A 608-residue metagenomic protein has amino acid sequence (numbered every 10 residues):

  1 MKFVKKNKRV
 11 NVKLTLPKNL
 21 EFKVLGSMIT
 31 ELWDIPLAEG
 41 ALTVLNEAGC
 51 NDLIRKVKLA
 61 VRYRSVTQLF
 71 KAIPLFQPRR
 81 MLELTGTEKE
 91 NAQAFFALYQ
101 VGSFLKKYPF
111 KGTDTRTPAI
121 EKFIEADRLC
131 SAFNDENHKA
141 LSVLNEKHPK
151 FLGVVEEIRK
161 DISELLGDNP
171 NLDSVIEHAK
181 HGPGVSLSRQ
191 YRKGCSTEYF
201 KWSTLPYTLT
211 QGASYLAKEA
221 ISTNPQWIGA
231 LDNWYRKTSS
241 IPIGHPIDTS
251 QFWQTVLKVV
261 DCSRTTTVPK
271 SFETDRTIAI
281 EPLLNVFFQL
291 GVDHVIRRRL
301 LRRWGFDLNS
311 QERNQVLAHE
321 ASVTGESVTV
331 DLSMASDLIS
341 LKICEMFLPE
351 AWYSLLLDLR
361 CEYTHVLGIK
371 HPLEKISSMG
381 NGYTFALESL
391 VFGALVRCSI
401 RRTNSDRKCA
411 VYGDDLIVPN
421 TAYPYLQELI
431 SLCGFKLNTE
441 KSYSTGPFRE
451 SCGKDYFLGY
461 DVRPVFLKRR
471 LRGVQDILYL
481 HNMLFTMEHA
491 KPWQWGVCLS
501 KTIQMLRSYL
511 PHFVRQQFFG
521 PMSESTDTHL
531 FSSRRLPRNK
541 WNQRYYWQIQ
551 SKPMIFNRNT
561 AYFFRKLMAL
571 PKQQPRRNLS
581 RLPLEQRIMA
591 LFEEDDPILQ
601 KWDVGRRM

Functional and structural regions predicted by a protein language model:
M1-D275, H489-M608: C-terminal, non-catalytic extensions of nucleic-acid polymerases
E88, L98, T113-R116, F123 (+9 more regions): Nucleotide/phosphate-binding sheet-loop regions of phosphoryl- and nucleotidyl-transfer enzymes
P269-E273, G368-P372, L458-V462: Short acidic (Asp/Glu) and glycine-rich catalytic loops that position anionic groups and cofactors
R276-I278, F288-L290, D337-S340, G459-Y460: Short helix/loop capping segments that flank catalytic or ligand/cofactor-binding pockets
A279, L283-V330: Active-site-proximal segment of RNA-dependent polymerases
F306, G434-K436: Short aromatic/hydrophobic-glycine micro-motifs
S322-Y412, I417-C433, E440-Y456, G473-Q475 (+1 more regions): Conserved polymerase palm-domain catalytic core
D455-R469: A polyampholytic, Gly/Pro-enriched intrinsically disordered region
